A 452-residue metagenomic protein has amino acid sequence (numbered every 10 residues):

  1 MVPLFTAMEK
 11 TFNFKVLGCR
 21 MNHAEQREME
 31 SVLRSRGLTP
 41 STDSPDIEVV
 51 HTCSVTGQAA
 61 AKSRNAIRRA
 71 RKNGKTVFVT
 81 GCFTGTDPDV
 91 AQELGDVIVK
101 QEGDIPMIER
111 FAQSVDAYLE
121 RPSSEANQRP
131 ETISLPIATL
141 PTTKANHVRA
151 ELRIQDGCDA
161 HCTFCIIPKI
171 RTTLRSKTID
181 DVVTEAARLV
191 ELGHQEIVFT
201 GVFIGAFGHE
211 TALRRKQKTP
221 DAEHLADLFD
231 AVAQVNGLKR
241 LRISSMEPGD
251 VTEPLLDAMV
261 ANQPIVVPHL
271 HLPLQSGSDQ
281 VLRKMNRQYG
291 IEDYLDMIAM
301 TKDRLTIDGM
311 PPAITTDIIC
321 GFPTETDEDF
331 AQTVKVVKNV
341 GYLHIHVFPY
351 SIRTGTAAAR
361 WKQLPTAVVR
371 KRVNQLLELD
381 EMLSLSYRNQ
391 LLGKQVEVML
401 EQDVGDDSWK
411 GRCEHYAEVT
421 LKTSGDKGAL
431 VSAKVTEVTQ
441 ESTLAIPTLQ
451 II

Functional and structural regions predicted by a protein language model:
V2-F207, D221-H224, P254, I291-D303 (+6 more regions): Proteins enriched for Cys/Gly/acidic motifs involved in redox and nucleic-acid/cofactor modification
V77-F78, G85-D89, E191-D327: Conserved SAM/AdoMet-binding glycine-rich loop
A160, T172, I197, G205 (+4 more regions): Glycine-centered loop/turn positions within well-structured domains that cap or flank conserved ligand/cofactor-binding
C162, V182, F199, I243 (+7 more regions): Conserved, mostly hydrophobic/aromatic
G201, S245, L274-S276, T316-C320 (+5 more regions): Active-site proximal loops enriched in glycine and acidic residues that flank catalytic Cys/His/Asp and coordinate
Q275-D279, I352-A357: Short acidic (Asp/Glu) and glycine-rich catalytic loops that position anionic groups and cofactors
E325, N339-Y342: Contiguous mid-protein beta-loop-alpha structural module that forms a pocket-lining wall or clamp of enzyme active
R360-I452: Terminal RNA-binding accessory module
